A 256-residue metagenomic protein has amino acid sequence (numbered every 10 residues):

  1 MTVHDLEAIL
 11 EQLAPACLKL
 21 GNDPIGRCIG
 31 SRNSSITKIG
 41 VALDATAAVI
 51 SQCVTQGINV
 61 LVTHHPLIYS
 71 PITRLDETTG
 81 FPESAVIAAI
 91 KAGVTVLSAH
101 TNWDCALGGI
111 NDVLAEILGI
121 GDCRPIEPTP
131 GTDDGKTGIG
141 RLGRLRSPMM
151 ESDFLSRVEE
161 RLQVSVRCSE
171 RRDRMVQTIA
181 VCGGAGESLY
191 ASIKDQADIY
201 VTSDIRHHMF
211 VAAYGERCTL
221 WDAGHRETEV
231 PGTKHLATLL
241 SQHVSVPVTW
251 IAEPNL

Functional and structural regions predicted by a protein language model:
M1-L256: Active-site catalytic microenvironments in core metabolic enzymes, especially phosphate/sugar-handling
